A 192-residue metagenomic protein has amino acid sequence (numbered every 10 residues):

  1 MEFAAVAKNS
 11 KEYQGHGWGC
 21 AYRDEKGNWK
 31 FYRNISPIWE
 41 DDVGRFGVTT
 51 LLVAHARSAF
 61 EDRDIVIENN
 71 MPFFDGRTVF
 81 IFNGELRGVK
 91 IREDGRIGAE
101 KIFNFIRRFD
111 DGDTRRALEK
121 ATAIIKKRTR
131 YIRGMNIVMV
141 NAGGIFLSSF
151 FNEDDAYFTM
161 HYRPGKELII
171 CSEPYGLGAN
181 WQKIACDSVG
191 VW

Functional and structural regions predicted by a protein language model:
M1-W192: N-terminal segments that mediate ammonia production and transfer in glutamine-dependent amidotransferase systems
